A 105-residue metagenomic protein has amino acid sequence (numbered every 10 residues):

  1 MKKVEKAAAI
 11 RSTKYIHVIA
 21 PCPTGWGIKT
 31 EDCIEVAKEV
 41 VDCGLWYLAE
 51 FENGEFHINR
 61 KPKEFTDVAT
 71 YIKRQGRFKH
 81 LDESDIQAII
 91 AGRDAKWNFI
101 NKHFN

Functional and structural regions predicted by a protein language model:
M1-T30: ATP/pyrophosphate-binding catalytic subdomain of soluble kinases
A20-N105: Flexible, low-complexity linker and terminal segments
